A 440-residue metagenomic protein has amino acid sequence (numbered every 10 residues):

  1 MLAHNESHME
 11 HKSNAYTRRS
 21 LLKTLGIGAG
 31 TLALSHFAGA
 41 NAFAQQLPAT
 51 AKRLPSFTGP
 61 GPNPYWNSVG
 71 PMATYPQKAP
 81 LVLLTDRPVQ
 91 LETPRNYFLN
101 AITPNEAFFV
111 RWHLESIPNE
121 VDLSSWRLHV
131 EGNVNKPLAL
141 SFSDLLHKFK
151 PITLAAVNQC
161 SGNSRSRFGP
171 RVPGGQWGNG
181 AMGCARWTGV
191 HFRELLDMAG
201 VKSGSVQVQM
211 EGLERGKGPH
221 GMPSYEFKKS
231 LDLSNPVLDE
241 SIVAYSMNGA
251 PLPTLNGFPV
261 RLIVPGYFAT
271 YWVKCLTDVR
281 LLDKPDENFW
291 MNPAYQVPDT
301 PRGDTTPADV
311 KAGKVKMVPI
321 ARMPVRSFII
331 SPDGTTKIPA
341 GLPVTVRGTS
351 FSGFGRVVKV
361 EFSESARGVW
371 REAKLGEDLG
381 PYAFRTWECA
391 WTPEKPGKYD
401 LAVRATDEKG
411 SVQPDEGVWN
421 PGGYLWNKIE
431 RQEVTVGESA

Functional and structural regions predicted by a protein language model:
M1-S20, S35-H36, A40-Q45: N-terminal secretory signal peptides
Y16-A38, F192, L262, G348 (+1 more regions): N-terminal export leaders
G26-A29, N41, L47, A79: Prokaryotic Sec-type signal peptides and long signal-anchor helices with extended Leu/Ile/Val-rich h-regions
T31, A40, T277-V279: Surface-exposed flexible segments
Q45-A440: Structured, non-membrane catalytic/scaffold regions adjacent to prosthetic-group chemistry
